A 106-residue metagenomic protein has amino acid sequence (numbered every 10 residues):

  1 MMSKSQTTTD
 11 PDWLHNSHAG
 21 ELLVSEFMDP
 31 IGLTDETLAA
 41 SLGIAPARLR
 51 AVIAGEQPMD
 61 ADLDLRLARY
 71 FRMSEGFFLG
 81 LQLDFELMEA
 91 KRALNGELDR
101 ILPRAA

Functional and structural regions predicted by a protein language model:
M1-E26, P30-I31, G96, R100-L102: N-terminal flexible/basic segments that precede or flank functional cores
M28, A39, A68: The alpha-helix within a helix-turn-helix
G32-A51: Short alpha-helical DNA-recognition segment
A45, E56, F71, F85: The DNA-recognition helices of helix-turn-helix-type DNA-binding domains
E56-R69: Short, basic-rich loop-to-helix N-cap that marks the start of a DNA-contacting helix
A68-D84: K/E-rich alpha-helical interaction surfaces of small helical-bundle regulatory domains
L79-A106: Short, charged recognition helix plus adjacent turn of helix-turn-helix-like nucleic-acid-binding domains
